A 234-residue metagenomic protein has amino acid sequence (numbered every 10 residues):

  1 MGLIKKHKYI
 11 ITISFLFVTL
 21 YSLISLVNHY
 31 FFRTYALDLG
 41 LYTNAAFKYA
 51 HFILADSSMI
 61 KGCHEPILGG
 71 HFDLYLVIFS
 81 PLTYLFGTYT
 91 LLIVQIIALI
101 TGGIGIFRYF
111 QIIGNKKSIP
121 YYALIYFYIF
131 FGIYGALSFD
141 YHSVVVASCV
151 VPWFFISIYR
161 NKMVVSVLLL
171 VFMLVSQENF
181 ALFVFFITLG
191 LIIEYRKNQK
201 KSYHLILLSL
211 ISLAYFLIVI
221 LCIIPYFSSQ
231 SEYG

Functional and structural regions predicted by a protein language model:
M1-I24, Q111, K201-L210: Start-transfer (signal-anchor) and selected internal transmembrane alpha helices of multi-pass inner/ER membrane
L23-L26, L41-I67, L74: Extracytosolic helix-loop segments that constitute the early lumenal/periplasmic catalytic or substrate-binding loops
I24, D38, K48, A55 (+1 more regions): Membrane-lumen/periplasm interface segments of specific transmembrane helices in polyprenyl phosphate-linked
H51, G70, L74-Q95: Juxtamembrane segments of multi-pass membrane glycosylation machinery that transfer sugars from lipid-linked donors
Y89-G114, W153: Transmembrane-helix motifs of polytopic, lipid-linked glycan transferases
G105-R108, I129, S143-L170, F186-T188: Specific aromatic-rich, kink-prone transmembrane helix
P120-F131, L170-L174: Short helix- or helix-capping micro-motifs that position conserved polar/aromatic residues at function-defining sites
G135-V144: Short acidic/glycine- and proline-prone juxtamembrane loop motifs at membrane-interface regions of multi-pass membrane
